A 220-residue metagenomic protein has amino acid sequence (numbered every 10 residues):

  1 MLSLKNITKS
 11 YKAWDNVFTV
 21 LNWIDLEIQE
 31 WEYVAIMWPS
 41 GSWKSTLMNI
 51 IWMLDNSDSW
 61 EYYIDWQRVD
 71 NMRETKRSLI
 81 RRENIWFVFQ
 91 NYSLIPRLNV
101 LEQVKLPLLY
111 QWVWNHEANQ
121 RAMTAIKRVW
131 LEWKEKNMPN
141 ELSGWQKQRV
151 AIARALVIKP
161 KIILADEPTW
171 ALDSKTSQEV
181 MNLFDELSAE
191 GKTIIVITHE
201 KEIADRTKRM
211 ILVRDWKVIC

Functional and structural regions predicted by a protein language model:
L2-V213: ABC family nucleotide-binding domain
D215-C220: Conserved switch/coupling elements of ABC/ABC-like ATPase nucleotide-binding domains
